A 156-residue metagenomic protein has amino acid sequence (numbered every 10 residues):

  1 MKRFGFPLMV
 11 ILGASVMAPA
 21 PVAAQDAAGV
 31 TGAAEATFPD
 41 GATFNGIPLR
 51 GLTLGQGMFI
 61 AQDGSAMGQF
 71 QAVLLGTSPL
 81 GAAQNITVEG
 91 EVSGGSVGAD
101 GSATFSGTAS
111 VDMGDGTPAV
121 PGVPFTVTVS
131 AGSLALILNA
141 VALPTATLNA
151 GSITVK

Functional and structural regions predicted by a protein language model:
M1-F4: Positively charged n-region of N-terminal signal peptides that target proteins for export
P7-V16: Bacterial N-terminal signal peptides
P19-A24: Sec/Tat signal peptide C-region and signal peptidase I cleavage site
Q25-G76, A142-K156: N-terminal segment immediately downstream of the Sec signal-peptide cleavage site in secreted/extracellular proteins
I47-P121: Predominantly extracellular/secreted and cell-surface proteins with exposed, flexible low-complexity segments
S96-D100, A131-L138, I153-K156: Short, surface-exposed linear segments at secondary-structure transitions and domain or protein termini
D115, A140-A142: Solvent-exposed strand-loop boundary residues in beta-sheet-rich modules
T117-I137: A short, surface-exposed beta-strand/turn
